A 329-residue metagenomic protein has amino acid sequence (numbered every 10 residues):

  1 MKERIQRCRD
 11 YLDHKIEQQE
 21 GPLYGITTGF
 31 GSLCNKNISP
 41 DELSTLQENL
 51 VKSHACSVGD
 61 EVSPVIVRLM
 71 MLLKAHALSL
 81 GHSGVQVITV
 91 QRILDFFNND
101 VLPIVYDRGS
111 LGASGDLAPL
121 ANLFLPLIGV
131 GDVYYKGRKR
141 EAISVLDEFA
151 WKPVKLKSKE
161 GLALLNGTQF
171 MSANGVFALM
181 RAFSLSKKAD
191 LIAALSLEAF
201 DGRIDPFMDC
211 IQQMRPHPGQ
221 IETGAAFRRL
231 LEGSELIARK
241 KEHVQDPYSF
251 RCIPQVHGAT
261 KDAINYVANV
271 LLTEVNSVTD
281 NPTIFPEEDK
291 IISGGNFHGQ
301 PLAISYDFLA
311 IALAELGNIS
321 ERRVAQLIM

Functional and structural regions predicted by a protein language model:
M1-Q19: N- or domain-start disorder-to-order transition segments that initiate the globular core
L23-I26, S110: Short hydrophobic beta-strand that contains or immediately precedes a catalytic carboxylate
F30, D41-E42, H54, G59-R68 (+2 more regions): Glycine-rich nucleotide/cofactor/substrate-binding loop typically near the N-terminus or early in the first domain
S32-Q47: Glycine-rich loop at the start of a catalytic domain that most often binds anionic cofactors/ligands
A55, G59-S63, V67-H217: Active-site cavity-forming subdomains of large catalytic enzyme subunits
A121-N122, A314-G317, E321-M329: Small-residue-enriched alpha-helical segments and adjacent helix-cap loops that form tight helix-helix packing
G161-G167, D280-E288, L327-M329: Active-site-adjacent bridging/hinge elements
L197-N318: Accessory "access/gating" subregions that flank catalytic or transport cores
